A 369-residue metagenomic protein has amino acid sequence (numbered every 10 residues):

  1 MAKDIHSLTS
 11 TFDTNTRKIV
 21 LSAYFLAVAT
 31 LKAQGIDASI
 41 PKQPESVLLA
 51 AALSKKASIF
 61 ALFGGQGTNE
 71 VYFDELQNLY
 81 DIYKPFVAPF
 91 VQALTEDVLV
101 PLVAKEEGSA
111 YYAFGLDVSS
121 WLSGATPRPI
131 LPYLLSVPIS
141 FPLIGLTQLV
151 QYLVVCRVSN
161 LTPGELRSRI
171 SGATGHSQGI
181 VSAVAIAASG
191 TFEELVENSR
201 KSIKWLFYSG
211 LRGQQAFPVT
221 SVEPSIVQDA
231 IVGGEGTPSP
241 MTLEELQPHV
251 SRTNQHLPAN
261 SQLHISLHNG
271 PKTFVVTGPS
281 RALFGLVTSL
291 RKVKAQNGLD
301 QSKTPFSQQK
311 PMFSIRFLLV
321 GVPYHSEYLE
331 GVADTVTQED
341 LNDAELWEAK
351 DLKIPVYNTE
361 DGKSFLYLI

Functional and structural regions predicted by a protein language model:
S7-P248: FabD-like malonyl-/acyl-CoA
S54-K55, T162-R169, L257-S261, F306-M312 (+1 more regions): Short helix-terminating capping/connector loops at secondary-structure junctions
T174-G175, L263-N269, A349: Short beta-strand
Q215-T220, N254-L263: Short amphipathic beta-strand starts and helix->beta connectors
E235, V275-P279: Short hydrophobic/aromatic beta-strand micro-patches that form the beta-sheet surface supporting nucleotide- or nucleic
L246-N254, L283-N297: Short amphipathic alpha-helices in soluble, non-transmembrane regions that often serve as interface/regulatory elements
S261-L267, G278, S289-L290, A295-S302: Eukaryotic endomembrane system proteins
Q296-I369: Acyltransferase
